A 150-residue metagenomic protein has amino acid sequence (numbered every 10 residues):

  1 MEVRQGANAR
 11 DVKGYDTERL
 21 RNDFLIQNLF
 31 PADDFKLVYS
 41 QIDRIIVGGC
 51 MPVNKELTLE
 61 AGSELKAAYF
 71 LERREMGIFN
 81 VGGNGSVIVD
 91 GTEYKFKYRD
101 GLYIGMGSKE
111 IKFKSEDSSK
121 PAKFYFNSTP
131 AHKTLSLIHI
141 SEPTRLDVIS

Functional and structural regions predicted by a protein language model:
R4-S63: Intrinsically disordered, low-complexity, positively charged segments
I42-K55, A68-D90: Glycine- and acidic-residue-biased ligand/ion/polar-headgroup-sensing regions
I46-G48, L102-I104, F124-N127: Short hydrophobic-aromatic micro-motifs
L59, L135-L137: Short, charged, solvent-exposed linker or helix-capping segments at domain edges/interfaces that act as flexible hinges
G91-M106: Short acidic-glycine-tyrosine-enriched beta hairpin
G107-H132: Ligand-binding loop in jelly-roll beta-barrel domains
I138-S150: Single conserved hydrophobic/aromatic residue that forms the stacking wall/gate of nucleotide- or nucleobase-binding
